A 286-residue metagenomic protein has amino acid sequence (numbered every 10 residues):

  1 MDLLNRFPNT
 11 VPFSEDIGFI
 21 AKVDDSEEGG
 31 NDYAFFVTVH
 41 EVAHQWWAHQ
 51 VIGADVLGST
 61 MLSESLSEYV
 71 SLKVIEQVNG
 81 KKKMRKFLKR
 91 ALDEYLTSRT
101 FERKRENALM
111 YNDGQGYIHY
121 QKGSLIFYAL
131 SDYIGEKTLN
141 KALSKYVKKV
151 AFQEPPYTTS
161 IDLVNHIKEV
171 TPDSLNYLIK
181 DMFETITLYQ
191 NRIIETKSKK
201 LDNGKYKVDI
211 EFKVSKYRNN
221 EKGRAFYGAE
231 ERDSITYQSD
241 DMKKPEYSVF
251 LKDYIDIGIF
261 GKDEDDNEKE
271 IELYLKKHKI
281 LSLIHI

Functional and structural regions predicted by a protein language model:
M1-E211, N219-E221, A225: Hydrophobic alpha-helical and helix-loop surface patches within well-folded domains that function as non-catalytic
N176, L188-S282: Beta-strand-rich binding/interaction modules
I284-I286: Conserved small/polar residues in nucleotide/adenosyl-binding loops
